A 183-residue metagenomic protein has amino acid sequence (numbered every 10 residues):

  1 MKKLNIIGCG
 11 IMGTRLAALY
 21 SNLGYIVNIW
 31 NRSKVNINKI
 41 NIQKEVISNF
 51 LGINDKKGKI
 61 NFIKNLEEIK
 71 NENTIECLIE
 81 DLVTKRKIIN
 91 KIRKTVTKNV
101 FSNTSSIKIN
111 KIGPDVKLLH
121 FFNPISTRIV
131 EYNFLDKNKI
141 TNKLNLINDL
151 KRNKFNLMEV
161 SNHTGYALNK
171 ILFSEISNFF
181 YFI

Functional and structural regions predicted by a protein language model:
M1-L51, N61, T95, L135 (+1 more regions): NAD(P)+-binding Rossmann beta1-loop-alpha1 motif at the extreme N-terminus of oxidoreductases
S21-N22, E68, N123-T127: Short, flexible turn/loop "capping" segments at secondary-structure junctions
I26, D55-E72, I147-K154, E159-G165: Amphipathic alpha-helical segments at domain termini/boundaries
R32-V35, N49-N99, S106: Rossmann-like NAD(P)-binding element
N41, K85-I89, L172-F173: Conserved strand-to-helix beginnings and helix N-cap segments that scaffold or border functional pockets
L78, R86, K98-K170: Rossmann-fold dinucleotide-binding core
H163-I183: Helical "substrate-binding/catalytic lid" subdomain of Rossmann-like NAD(P)-dependent dehydrogenases/reductases
